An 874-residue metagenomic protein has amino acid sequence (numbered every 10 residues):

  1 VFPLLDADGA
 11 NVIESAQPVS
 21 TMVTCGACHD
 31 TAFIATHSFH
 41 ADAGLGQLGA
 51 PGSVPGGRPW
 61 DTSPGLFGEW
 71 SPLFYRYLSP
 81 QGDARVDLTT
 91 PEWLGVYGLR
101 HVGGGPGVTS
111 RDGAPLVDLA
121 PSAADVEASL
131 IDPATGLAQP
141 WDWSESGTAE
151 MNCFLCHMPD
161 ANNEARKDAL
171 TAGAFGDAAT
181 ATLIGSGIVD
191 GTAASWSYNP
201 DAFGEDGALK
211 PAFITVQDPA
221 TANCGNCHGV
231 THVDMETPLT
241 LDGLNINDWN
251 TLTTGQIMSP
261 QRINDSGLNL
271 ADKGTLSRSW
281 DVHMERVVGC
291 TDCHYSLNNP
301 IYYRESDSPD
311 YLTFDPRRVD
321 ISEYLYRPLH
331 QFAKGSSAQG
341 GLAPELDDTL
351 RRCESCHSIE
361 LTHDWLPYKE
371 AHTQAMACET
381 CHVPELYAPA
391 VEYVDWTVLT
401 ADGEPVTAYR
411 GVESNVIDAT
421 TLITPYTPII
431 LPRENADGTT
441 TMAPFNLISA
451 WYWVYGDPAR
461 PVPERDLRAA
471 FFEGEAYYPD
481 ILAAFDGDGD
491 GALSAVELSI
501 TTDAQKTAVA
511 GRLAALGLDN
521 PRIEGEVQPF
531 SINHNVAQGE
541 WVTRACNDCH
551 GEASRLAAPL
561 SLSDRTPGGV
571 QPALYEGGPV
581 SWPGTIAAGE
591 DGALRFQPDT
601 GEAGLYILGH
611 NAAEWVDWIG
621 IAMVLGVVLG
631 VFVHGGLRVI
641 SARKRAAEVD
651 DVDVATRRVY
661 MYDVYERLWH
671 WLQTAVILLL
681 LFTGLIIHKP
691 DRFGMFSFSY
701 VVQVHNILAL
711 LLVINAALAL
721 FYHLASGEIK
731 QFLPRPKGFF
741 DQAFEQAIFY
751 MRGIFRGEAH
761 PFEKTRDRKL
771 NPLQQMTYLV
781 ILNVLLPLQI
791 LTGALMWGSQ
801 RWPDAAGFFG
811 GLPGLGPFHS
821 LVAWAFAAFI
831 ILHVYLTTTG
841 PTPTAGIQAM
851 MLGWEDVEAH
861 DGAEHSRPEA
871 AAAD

Functional and structural regions predicted by a protein language model:
V1-G26, D30-I34, G44-V649, F739-T777 (+1 more regions): C-type cytochrome heme-c attachment and multiheme electron-transfer modules
H40-A41: Early compact domain cores of eukaryotic multidomain regulators
G592, F596, W618, A622-D874: Membrane-embedded alpha-helical bundles that constitute the cytochrome b-like, heme-associated redox core of multi-pass
